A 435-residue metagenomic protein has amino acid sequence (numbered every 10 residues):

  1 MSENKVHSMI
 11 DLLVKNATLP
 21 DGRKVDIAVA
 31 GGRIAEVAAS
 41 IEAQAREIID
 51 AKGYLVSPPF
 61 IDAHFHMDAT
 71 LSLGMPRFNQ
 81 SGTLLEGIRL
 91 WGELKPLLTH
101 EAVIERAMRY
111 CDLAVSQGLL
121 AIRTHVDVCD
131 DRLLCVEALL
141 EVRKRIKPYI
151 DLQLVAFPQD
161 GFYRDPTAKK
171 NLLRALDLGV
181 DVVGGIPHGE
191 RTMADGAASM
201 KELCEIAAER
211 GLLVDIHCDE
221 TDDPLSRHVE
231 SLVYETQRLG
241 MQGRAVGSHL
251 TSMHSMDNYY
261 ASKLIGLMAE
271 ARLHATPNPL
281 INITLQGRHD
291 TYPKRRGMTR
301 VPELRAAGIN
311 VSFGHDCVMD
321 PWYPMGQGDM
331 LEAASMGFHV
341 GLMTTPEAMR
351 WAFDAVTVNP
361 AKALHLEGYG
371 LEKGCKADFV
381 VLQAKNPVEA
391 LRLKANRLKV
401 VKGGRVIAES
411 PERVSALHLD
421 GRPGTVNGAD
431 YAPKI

Functional and structural regions predicted by a protein language model:
M1-A43, M349-I435: Active-site microenvironment of metallo-dependent hydrolases
K5-N16, E42-G82, E86, M108: Replace "His-x-His-based motif
A17, G32, G53, H64 (+11 more regions): Divalent metal-coordination and catalytic microenvironments
L71-V103, G179-V182, H228-V246, A269-H274 (+2 more regions): Active-site gating loops and adjacent loop-to-helix segments of metal-dependent hydrolytic enzymes
L73-H125, L133-R145, K170-D177: Alpha-helical scaffold segments that flank or form the walls of functional sites
L90-E105, V155-P166, P187-A194: Active-site mouth loops of central-metabolism enzymes
L134-R145, D165-H274, T291-F313, Y369: Histidine/acidic residue-rich metal-binding segments in metalloenzymes
L213, Y234-A245, I281-L285, R295-L382 (+1 more regions): His/Asp/Glu-enriched, well-ordered alpha-helical/loop segment that forms or immediately abuts the divalent-metal
